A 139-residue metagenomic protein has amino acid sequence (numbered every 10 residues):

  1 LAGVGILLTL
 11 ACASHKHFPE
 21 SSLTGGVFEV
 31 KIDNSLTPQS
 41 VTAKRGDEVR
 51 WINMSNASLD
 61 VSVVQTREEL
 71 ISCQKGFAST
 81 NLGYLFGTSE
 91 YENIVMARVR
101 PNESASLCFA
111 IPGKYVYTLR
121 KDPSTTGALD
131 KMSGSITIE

Functional and structural regions predicted by a protein language model:
L1-L7: Sec-dependent N-terminal signal peptides
T9-A11: C-terminal motif of bacterial Sec signal peptides marking the signal peptidase cleavage site
K16-H17, G87-E139: Extracellular/periplasmic metallocenter environments
F18-R50: N-terminal edge beta-strand
G46, G76, R100-N102: Tight coil/turn sites that cap or link beta-strands
W51-S55: Asparagine-centered strand-capping/turn motif at beta-strand->loop junctions
A57-T66, Y117: Short, Lys/Arg- and Gly-enriched loop/turn segments at beta-strand edges
R67-S79: Short aromatic-acidic-glycine turn motif
